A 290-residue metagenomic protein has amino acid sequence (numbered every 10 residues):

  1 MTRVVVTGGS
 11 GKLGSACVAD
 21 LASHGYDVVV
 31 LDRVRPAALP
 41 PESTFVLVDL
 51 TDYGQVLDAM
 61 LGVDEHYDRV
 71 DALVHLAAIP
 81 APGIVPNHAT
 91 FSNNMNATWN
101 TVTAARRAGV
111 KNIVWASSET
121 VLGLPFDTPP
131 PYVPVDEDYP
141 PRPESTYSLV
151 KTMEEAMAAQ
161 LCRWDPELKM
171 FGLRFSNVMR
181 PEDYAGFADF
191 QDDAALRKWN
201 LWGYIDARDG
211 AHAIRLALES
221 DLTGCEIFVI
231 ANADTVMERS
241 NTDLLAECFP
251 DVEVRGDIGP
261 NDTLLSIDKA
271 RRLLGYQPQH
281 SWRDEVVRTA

Functional and structural regions predicted by a protein language model:
V4-H24: N-terminal Rossmann NAD(P)H-binding glycine-rich loop of SDR-like oxidoreductase domains
A37, L50-N93: NAD(P)H-binding glycine-rich loop region in Rossmannoid oxidoreductase-like domains and their noncatalytic homologs
D68, V85-V114: NAD(P)-cofactor binding segment of oxidoreductase domains
P82-G83, E119-Y132, T152, V178-E182: Conserved catalytic-site region of short-chain dehydrogenase/reductase
S92, T128-P166: Catalytic helix-loop patch of NAD(P)-dependent Rossmann-fold dehydrogenases
N100-E144: Conserved Rossmann-fold NAD(P)-dependent oxidoreductase catalytic core, especially the SDR/UDP-sugar
V178-A195, N200-I227: Alpha-helical substrate-binding/gating segment
R208-A290: C-terminal substrate-binding subdomain of Rossmann-fold SDR/epimerase-dehydratase oxidoreductases
